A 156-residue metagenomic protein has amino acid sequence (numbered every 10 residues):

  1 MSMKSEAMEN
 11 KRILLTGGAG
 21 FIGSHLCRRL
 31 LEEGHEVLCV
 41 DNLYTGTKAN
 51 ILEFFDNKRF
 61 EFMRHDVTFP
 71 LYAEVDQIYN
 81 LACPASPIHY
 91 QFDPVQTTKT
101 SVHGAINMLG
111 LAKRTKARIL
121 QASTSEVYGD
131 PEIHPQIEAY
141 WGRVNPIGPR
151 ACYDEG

Functional and structural regions predicted by a protein language model:
M1-G156: N-terminal Rossmann-like NAD(P)+-binding domain of SDR-like oxidoreductases, especially those catalyzing
